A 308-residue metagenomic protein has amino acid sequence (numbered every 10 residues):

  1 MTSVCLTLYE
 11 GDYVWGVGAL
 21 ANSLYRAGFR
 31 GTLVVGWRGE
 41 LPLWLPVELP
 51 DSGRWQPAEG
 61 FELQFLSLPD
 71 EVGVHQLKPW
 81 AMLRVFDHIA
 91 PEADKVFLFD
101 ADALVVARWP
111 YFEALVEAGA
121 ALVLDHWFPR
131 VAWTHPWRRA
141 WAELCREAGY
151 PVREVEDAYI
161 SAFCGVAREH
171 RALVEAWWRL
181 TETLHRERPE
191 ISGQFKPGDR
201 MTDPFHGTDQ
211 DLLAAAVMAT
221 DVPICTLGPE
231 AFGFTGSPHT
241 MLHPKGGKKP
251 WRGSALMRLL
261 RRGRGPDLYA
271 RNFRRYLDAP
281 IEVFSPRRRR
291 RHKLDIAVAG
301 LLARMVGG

Functional and structural regions predicted by a protein language model:
M1, V105, E154-V155, I160 (+1 more regions): A glycosyltransferase accessory/donor-loop signature
M1-G73, D87-E92, P280-G308: N-terminal anchoring/stem segment of glycosyltransferases
W15-G18, Q76-W80, G207-A215: A structural signal for well-ordered alpha-helical segments within the folded catalytic domains of diverse enzymes
V34-G36, F97-D100, V105, L122-V123 (+2 more regions): A structural signal for short, well-ordered beta-strand segments and their strand-loop junctions that often border
W37-P42, A107-W109, E230-F232: Short, polar loop motifs at secondary-structure junctions
P79-W133: GT-A fold catalytic core of metal-dependent nucleotide-sugar glycosyltransferases, centered on the diacidic
A81, F163-G165, M241: Conserved hydrophobic/aromatic beta-strand scaffold that supports enzyme active sites
W109-L180: Conserved catalytic core of nucleotide-sugar-dependent glycosyltransferases
